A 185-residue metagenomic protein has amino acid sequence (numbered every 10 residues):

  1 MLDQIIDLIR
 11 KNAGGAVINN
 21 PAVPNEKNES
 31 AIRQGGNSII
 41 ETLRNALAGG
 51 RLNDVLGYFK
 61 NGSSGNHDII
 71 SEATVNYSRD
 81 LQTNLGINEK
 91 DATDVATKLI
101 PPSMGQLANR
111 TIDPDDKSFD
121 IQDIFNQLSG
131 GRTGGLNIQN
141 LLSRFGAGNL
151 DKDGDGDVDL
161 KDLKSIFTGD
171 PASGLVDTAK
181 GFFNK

Functional and structural regions predicted by a protein language model:
M1-K185: A structural "flexibility-hinge" signal
